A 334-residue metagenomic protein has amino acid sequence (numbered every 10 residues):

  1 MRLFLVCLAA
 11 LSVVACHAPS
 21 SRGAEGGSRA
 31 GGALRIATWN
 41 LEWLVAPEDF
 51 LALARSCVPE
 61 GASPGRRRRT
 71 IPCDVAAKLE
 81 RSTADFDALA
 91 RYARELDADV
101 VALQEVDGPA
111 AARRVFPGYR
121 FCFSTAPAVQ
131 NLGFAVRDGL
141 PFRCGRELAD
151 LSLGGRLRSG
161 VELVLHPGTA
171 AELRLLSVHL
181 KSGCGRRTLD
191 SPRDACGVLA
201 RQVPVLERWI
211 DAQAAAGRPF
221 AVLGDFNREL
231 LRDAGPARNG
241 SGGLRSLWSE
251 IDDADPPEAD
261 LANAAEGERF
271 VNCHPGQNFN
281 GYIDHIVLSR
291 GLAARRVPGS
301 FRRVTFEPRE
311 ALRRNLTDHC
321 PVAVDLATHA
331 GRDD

Functional and structural regions predicted by a protein language model:
F4-A15: Bacterial N-terminal signal peptides
C16-F116, P127, E310, A330-D334: N-terminal, active-site-proximal structural segment of metallo-dependent hydrolase catalytic domains
C16-G26, E207-A221, N227-D334: Metal-dependent phosphoester-hydrolase catalytic domains
I36-L41, I71-S82, L89-A112, L163 (+6 more regions): Active-site beta-strand/loop signature of hydrolases that rely on acidic residues for catalysis
C73-E80, Y92, D97-L103, D150-L151 (+4 more regions): Second-shell loop/turn segments in exported
D85-L89, A102, G108-A111, N131 (+6 more regions): Stable alpha-helical elements in mature extracytoplasmic
V100-K181: Structured beta-strand-rich core segments of catalytic domains in phosphoester-bond hydrolases
G168-L176, L180-P204: Metal-dependent phosphoester/phosphodiester hydrolase catalytic core
